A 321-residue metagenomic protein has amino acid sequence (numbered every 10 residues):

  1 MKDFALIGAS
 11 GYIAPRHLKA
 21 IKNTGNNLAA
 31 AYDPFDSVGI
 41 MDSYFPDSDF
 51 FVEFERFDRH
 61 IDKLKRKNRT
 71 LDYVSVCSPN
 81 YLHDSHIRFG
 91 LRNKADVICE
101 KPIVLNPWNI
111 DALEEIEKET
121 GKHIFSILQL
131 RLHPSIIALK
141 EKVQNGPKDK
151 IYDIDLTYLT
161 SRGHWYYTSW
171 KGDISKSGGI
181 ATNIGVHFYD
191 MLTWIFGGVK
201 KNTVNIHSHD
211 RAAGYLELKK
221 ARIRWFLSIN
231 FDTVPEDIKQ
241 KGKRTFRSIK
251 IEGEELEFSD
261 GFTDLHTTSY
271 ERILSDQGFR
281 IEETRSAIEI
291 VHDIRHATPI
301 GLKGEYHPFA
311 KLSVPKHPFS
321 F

Functional and structural regions predicted by a protein language model:
M1-P46: N-terminal Rossmann-like dinucleotide-binding module
H17, D49-E115, S320-F321: Beta-loop-alpha module in the N-terminal Rossmann-like domain of NAD(P)-dependent dehydrogenases, especially those
L28, D47, T70-V74, K148-I151: Local beta-strand N-terminus motif with an aromatic residue
K63-K65, Y73-S75, E271-F321: C-terminal helix-rich "cap/oligomerization" subdomain common to oxidoreductases
Y81, V104-H164: A contiguous active-site-proximal alpha/beta segment in oxidoreductase catalytic domains
H164-V234, R285-E289, A310: Rossmann-like dinucleotide-binding domain that binds NAD(P)(H)
V204-R295: NAD(P)-dinucleotide binding in Rossmann-like oxidoreductases
